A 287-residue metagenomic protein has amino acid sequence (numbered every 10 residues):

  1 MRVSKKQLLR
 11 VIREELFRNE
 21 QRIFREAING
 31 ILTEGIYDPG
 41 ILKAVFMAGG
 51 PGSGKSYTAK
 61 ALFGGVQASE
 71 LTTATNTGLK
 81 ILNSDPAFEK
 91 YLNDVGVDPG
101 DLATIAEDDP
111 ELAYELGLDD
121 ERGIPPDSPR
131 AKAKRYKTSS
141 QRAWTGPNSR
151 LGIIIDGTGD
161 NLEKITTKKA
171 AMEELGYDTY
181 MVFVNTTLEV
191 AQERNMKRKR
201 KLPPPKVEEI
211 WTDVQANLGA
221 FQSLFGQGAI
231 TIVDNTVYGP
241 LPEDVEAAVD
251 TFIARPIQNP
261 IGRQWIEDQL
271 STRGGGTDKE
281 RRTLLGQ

Functional and structural regions predicted by a protein language model:
M1-E34: Protein-protein interaction and targeting regions used for scaffolding, dimerization, and localization
G35-L42, W144-N148: Phosphate-binding P-loop
V45-F46: Short hydrophobic/aromatic beta-strand immediately N-terminal to the Walker A/P-loop
G50-P51: The conserved Walker
K55: Conserved lysine of the Walker
A61-G152, E163: Conserved substrate/cofactor phosphate-moiety recognition/catalytic segment in nucleotide-dependent phosphotransferases
D160, E173-R194: Conserved phosphate-donor/acceptor-positioning beta-strand/loop module used by diverse small-molecule
L188-Q287: Conserved GTP-binding G-domain of TRAFAC-class P-loop NTPases and closely related GTPase folds
